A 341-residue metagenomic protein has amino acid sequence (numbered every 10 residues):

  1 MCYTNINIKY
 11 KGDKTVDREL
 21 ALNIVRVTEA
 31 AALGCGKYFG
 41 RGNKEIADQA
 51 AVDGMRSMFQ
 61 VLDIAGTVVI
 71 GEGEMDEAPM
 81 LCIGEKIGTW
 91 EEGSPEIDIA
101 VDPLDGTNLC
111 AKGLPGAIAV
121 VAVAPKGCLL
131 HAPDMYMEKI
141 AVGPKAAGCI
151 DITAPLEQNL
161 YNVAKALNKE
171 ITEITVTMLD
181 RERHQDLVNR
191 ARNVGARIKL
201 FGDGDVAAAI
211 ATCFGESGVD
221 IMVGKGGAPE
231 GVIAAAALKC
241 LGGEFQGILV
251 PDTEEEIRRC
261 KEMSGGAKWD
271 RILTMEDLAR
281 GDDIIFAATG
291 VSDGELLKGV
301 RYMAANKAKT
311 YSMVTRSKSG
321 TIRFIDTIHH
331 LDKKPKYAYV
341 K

Functional and structural regions predicted by a protein language model:
Y3-K9: Short, positively charged and aromatic/hydrophobic N-terminal segments
N23-G34, Y38-G40, E45-I46, A50 (+3 more regions): Anaerobic metallocofactor- and corrinoid-dependent redox/one-carbon enzyme cores, especially those from methanogenesis
D48-K126: Flexible, acidic active-site loops/lids enriched in D/E/S/T/G that coordinate Mg2+ and/or position polar
M75-E77, R183, G202-A209: Short acidic loop-to-helix transition motifs that present clustered carboxylates
G93-L104, C110-E138, G143, R190-V194 (+1 more regions): Active-site-adjacent structural elements in enzyme catalytic cores
P103-K112, A117-A119, Q185, V206-I210 (+3 more regions): Short glycine/serine/threonine-rich phosphate/pyrophosphate-binding segments that cradle anionic phosphate groups
V120, P125-L200, E295-K298, N306-Y337: Acidic beta-strand-loop-alpha-helix segment within the catalytic core of divalent metal-dependent phosphate-processing
A196-V206, V219-I221, K225-G226, E230-E262 (+1 more regions): Gly/Ser/Thr-rich active-site loops/lids in small-molecule metabolic enzymes that frequently grip phosphoryl groups
